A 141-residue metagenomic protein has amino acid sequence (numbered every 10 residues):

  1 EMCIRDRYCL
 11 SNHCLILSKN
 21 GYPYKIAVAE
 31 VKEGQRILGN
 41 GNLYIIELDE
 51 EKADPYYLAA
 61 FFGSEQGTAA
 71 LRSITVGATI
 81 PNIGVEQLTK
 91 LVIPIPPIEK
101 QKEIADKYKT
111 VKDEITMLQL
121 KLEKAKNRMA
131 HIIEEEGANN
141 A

Functional and structural regions predicted by a protein language model:
M2-I4: Short, small-residue-biased leader/transition segments that mark boundaries at the very start of proteins
Y8-C9, I37: Residue-level "contact hotspot" at macromolecular interaction interfaces
N12-C14: Loop/turn positions that initiate beta-strands
I16-F62: A short beta-sheet element
R36-Y44, V76-K102: A short glycine-rich beta-alpha junction/loop motif
E51-A59, T89-E123, N127: Amphipathic alpha-helical segments
Y56-G84: Short, positively charged
A125-R128, I132, E136-N139: Hydrophobic stripe of amphipathic alpha-helices that form coiled-coil interfaces
